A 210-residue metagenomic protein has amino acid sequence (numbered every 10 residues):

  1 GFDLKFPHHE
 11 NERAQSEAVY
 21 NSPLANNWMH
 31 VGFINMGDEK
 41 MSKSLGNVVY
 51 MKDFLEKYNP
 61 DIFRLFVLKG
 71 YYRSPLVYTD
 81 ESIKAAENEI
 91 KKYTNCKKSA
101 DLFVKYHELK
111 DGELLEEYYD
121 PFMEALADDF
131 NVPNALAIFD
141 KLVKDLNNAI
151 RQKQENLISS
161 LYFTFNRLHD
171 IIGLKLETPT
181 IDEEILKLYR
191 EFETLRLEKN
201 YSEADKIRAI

Functional and structural regions predicted by a protein language model:
G1-D101: Alpha-helical recognition segments enriched in aromatics with Gly/Pro capping that present substrate-recognition
W28-V31, F66-V67, V104-L109, A135-I138 (+2 more regions): Short coil/turn segments at secondary-structure boundaries
S42, G112-E113, P179-E184: Short helix-capping and inter-helix turn/linker motifs at the boundaries of alpha-helical repeat units
S42-L45, R73-D80, Y119-A127, H169-L174: Short, charged, low-complexity loops and linkers
K52, M123-E124, E193: Amphipathic alpha-helical segments within well-ordered protein domains
P60-I62, V67-L68, A127, D145 (+2 more regions): Non-catalytic interaction-recognition regions
L76, S82-E155: Helix-loop elements that line ligand-binding/catalytic pockets
A137-I210: Basic, alpha-helical terminal appendages of large translation-related enzymes
